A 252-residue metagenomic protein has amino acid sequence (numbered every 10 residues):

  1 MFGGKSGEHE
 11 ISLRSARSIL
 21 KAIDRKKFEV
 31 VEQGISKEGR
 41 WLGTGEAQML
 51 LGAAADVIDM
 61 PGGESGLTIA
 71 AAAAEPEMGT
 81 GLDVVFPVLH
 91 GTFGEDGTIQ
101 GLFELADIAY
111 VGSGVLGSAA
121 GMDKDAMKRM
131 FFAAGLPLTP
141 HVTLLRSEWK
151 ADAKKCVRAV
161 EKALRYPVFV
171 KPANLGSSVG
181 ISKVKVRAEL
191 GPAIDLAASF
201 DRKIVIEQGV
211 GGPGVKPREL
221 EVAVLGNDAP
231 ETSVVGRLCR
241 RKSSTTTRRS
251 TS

Functional and structural regions predicted by a protein language model:
M1-L116, A120-A126, A133, L144-C156: ATP-binding N-terminal substructure of ATP-dependent carboxylate-amine bond-forming enzymes
S12, L138-T143, P167-A193, E219-E221: Glycine-rich phosphate-binding loop of ATP-grasp-fold ATP-dependent ligases
V30, A109-Y110, L138, V168 (+1 more regions): Hydrophobic beta-strand scaffold residues
T80, L136, L164: Structured loop/turn residues at beta-strand edges in well-structured enzyme cores
G91, S178, R241: Glycine-rich phosphate/pyrophosphate-binding beta-alpha loops
M130-L138, L196: Basic phosphate/pyrophosphate-binding loop/patch that engages nucleotide-derived ligands
F131-F132, V160-I181, D201-V215: ATP-grasp fold ATP-binding core
K185-S252: Phosphate-binding site of ATP-dependent enzymes
